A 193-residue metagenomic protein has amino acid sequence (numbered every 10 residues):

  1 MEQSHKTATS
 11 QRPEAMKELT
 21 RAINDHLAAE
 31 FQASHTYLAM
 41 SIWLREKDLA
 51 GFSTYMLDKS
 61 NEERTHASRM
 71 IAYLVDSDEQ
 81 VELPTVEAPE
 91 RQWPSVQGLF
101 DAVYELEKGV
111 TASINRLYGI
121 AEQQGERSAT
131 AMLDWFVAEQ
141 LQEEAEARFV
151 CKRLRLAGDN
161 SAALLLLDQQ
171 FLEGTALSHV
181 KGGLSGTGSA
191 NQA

Functional and structural regions predicted by a protein language model:
M1-A193: Iron-associated oxidoreductase/ferritin-like identity signal
